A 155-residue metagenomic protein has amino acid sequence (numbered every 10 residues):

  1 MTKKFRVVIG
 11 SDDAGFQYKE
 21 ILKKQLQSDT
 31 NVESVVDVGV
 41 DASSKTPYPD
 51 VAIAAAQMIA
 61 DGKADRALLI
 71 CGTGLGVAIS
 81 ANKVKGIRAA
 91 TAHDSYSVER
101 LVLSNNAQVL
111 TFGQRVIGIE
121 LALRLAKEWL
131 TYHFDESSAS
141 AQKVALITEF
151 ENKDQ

Functional and structural regions predicted by a protein language model:
K3-Q17, S95-Q155: C-terminal binding/interaction regions
G10, V35-V38, A67-C71: Short, conserved beta-strand edge motifs with alternating hydrophobic and charged residues
Q17-S28: Short, solvent-exposed amphipathic alpha-helices that sit in or adjacent to ligand/effector-binding or catalytic
V32, K63-D65, N106: Short, high-confidence coil segments that cap the C-terminus of an alpha-helix and link into the following beta-strand
E33-K45: A short beta-strand-loop structural module common to alpha/beta enzyme folds
V51-T91: Helix-adjacent hinge/juxtasegments
